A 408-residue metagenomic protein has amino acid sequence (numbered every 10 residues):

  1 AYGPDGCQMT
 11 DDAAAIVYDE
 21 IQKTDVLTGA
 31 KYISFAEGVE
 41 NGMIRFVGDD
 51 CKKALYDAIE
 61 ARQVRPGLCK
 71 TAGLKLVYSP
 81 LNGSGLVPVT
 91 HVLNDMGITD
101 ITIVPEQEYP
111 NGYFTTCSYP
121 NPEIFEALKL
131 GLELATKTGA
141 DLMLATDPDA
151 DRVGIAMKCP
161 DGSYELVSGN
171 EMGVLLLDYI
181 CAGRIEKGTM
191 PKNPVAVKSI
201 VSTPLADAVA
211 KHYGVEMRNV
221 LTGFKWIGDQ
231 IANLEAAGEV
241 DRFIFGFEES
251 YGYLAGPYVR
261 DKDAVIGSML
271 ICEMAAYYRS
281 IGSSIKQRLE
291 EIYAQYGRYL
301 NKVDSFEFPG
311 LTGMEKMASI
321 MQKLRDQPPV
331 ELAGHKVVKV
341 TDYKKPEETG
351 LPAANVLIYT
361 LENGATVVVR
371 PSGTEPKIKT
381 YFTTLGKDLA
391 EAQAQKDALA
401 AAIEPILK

Functional and structural regions predicted by a protein language model:
A1-A135: Gly/Ser/Thr-enriched, mixed-charge loops and adjacent short helices that form phosphate/oxyanion-binding elements
A1-D25, N121-A145, A150, V174-I180 (+3 more regions): Phosphate/diphosphate-binding loops
A1-P4, V89, D151-N170, A206: Short Gly/Thr/Asp-enriched flexible loops that form oxyanion-binding sites at enzyme active sites
P4-D12, M43-D50, V77-P80, T115-E126 (+7 more regions): Alpha-helix capping and helix-loop boundary segments enriched in small/acidic/polar residues
V17, I59-E60, S79, L144 (+6 more regions): Buried hydrophobic positions in well-ordered alpha/beta secondary-structure cores of metabolic enzymes
P80-L86, A150-R152, V201-P204, L311 (+1 more regions): Gly/Ser/Thr-rich loops at beta-strand to alpha-helix junctions that form or flank small-molecule/cofactor-binding
S84, P88, V92-E106, T115-S118 (+9 more regions): Non-catalytic terminal/interface segments that mediate subunit docking, oligomerization, and allosteric communication
T136, A140-L142, S163-E165, G183-P371 (+3 more regions): Phosphate-binding and adjacent anionic-ligand microenvironments
